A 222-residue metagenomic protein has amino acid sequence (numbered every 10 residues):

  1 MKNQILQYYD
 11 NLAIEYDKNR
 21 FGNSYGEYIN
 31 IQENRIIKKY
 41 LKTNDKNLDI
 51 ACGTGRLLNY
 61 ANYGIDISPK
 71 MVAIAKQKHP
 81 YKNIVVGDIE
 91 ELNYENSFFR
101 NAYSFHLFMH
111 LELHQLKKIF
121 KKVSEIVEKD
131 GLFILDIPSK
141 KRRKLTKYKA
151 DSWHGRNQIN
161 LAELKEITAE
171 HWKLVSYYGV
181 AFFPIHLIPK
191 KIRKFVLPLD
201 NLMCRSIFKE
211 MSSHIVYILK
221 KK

Functional and structural regions predicted by a protein language model:
M1-L41: Conserved class I S-adenosyl-L-methionine
L48, G53-E91: Class I SAM-dependent methyltransferase SAM/SAH-binding core
Y103: A conserved beta-strand element that flanks and buttresses the S-adenosyl-L-methionine
H106-H110: Short catalytic micro-motifs in class I SAM-dependent methyltransferases
K117-K129: A short glycine-rich, Lys/Arg-flanked "PGG" loop and its adjoining helix->strand segment in the class I
D130-I137: Conserved beta-strand signature within the Rossmann-like core of class I S-adenosyl-L-methionine
K147-E163: Acceptor-substrate binding/catalytic loop of class I
S176-K222: A C-terminal cap/extension of S-adenosyl-L-methionine-dependent methyltransferases that defines the acceptor-substrate
